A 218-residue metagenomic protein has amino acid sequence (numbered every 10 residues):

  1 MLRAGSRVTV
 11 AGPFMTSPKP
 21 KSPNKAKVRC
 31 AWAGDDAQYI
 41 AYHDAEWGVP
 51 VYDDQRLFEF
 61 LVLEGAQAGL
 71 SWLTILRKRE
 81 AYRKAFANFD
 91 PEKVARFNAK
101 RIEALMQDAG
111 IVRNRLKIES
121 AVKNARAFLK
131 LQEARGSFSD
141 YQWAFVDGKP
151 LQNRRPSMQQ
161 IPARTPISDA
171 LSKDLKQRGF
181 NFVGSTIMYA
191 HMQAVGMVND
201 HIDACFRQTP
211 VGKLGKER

Functional and structural regions predicted by a protein language model:
R3: Short Gly/Ser/Thr- and charged-rich N-terminal loops/segments that act as flexible capping/hinge elements
V8-G12: Intrinsically disordered, low-complexity segments enriched in serine/threonine/proline/glycine and often basic
F14-R218: HhH-family (HhH-GPD) DNA N-glycosylase catalytic core used in base-excision repair
